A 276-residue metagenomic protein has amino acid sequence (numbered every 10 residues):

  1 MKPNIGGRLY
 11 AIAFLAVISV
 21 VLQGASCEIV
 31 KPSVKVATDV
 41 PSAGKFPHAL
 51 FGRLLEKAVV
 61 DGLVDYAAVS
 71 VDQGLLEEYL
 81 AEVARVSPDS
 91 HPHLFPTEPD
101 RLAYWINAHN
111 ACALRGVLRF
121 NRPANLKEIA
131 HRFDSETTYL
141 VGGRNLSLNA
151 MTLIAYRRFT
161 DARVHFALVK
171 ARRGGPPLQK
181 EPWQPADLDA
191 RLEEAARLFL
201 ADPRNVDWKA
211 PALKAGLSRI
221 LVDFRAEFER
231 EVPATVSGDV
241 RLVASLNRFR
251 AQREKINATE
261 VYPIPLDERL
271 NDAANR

Functional and structural regions predicted by a protein language model:
K2-A13: Bacterial N-terminal signal peptides that target proteins for export
K2-P3, V20, A58, H109: Compositionally biased, low-complexity repeat tracts
I5, S19, R158-T160: A generic structural signal for short, solvent-exposed coil/turn residues that cap or connect secondary-structure
I5-G6, Q23, D61, S237: Feature targets compositionally biased, intrinsically disordered low-complexity regions with long contiguous runs
A11-Q23: Bacterial N-terminal signal peptides
E28-R276: Interaction/scaffold regions that mediate signaling and macromolecular assembly across diverse proteins
